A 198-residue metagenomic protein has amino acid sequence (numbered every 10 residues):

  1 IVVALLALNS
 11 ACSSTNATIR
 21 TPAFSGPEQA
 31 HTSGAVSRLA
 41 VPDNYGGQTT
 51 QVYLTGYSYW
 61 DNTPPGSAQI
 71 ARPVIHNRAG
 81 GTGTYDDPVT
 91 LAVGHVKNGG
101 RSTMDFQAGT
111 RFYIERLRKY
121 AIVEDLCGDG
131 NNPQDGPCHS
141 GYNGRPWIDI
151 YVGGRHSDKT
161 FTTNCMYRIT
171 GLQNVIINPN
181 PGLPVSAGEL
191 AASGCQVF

Functional and structural regions predicted by a protein language model:
I1-V2: N-terminal export and membrane-targeting signals
N9-A11: C-terminal motif of bacterial Sec signal peptides marking the signal peptidase cleavage site
N16-F198: Solvent-exposed, well-ordered loop and adjacent helix/strand elements within mature globular domains that form
